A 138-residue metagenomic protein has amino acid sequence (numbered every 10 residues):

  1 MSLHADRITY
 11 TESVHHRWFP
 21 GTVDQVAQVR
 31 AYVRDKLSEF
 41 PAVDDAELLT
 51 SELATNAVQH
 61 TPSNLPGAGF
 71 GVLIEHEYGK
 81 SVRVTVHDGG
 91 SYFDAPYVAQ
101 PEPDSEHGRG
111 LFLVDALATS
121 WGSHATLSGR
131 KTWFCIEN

Functional and structural regions predicted by a protein language model:
M1-H16, V58-N138: Conserved beta-strand-loop-beta-strand hairpin that lines the nucleotide-binding pocket of ATP/GTP-utilizing enzymes
M1-L48: Bergerat-fold GHKL ATPase/HATPase_c domain
P41-P66: Conserved ATP-binding N-box helix of the HATPase_c
